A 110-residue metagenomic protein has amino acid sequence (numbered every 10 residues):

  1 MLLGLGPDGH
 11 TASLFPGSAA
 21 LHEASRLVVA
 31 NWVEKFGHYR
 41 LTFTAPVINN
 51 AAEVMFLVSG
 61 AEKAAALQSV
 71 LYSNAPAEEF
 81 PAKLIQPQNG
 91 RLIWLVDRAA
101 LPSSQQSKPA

Functional and structural regions predicted by a protein language model:
M1-A110: Conserved phosphate- and dinucleotide-binding cores of soluble alpha/beta proteins, encompassing both enzyme active
